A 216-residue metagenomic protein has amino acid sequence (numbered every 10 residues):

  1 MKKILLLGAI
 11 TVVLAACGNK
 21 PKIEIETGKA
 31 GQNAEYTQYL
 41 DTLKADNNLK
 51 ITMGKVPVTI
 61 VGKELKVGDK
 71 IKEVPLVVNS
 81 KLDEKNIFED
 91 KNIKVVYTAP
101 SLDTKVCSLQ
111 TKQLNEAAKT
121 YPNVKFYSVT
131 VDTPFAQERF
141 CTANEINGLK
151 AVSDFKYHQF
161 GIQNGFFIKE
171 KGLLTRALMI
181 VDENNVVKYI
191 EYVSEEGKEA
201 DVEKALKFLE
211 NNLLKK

Functional and structural regions predicted by a protein language model:
I4-G8, V12-V13, C17-V77: N-terminal targeting signals for export/organelle localization
K70, L173-T175: Short, small/polar residue-rich loop motifs at catalytic or cofactor-binding pockets
P75, I87-F88, Y192: Short clusters of small/polar residues that mark proteolytic maturation junctions
V78-S80, V181-D182: Short, acidic, Ser/Thr-enriched surface-loop or helix-capping motifs
E84-L114, K125: Short active-site neighborhood of thiol/selenol oxidoreductases, capturing the structured segment around
S108-I146, A151, H158-F160: Structural microenvironment flanking redox-active thiols in thiol-disulfide oxidoreductases
I162-I168: Short, basic/aromatic recognition patches
T175-K216: Thiol-/selenol-based redox modules, centered on thioredoxin-like and closely related oxidoreductase domains
